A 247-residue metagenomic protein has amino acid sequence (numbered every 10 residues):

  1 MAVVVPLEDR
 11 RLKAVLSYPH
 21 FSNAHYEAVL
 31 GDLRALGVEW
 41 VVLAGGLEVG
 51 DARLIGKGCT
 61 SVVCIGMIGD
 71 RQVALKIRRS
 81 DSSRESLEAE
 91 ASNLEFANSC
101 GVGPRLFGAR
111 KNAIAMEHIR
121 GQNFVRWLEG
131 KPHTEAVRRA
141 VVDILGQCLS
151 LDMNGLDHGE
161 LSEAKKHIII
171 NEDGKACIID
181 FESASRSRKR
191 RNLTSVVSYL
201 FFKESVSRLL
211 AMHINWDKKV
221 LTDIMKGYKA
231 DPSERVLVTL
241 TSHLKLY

Functional and structural regions predicted by a protein language model:
M1-A52, T239-K245: Juxta-kinase regulatory segment immediately upstream of eukaryotic protein kinase catalytic domains
E27, A35-E88: ATP-binding glycine-rich loop module of kinase domains
I65-G69, E117-H118, I170-E172: Active-site beta-strand termini and strand-to-loop segments that position acidic
E95, V102-V142: Conserved structural core of kinase catalytic domains
G146-G159: Protein kinase catalytic-loop region centered on the HRD/HxD motif
A164-I170: Hydrophobic residue at the +6 position relative to the catalytic HRD Asp in the kinase catalytic loop
N171-Y247: C-lobe/activation-segment region of protein kinase-like
